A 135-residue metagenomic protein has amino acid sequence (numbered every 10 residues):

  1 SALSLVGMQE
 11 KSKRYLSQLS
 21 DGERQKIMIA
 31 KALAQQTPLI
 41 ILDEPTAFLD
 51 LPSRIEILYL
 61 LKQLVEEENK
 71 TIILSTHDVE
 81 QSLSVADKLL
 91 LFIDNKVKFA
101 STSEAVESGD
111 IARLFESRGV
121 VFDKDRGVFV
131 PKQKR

Functional and structural regions predicted by a protein language model:
S1-K11: Conserved ABC ATPase "signature" region
Y15-L19: Conserved ABC ATPase signature
I29: Hydrophobic anchor residue at the start of the ABC signature
I40-D43: Catalytic Walker B motif of ABC-type/P-loop ATPase nucleotide-binding domains
T76-H77: H-loop/switch region of ABC-family ATPase nucleotide-binding domains
L89-S101, S117: H-loop (His-switch) and adjacent beta-strand-loop-beta switch element of ABC-type ATPase nucleotide-binding domains
F115-R135: ABC ATPase nucleotide-binding domains
